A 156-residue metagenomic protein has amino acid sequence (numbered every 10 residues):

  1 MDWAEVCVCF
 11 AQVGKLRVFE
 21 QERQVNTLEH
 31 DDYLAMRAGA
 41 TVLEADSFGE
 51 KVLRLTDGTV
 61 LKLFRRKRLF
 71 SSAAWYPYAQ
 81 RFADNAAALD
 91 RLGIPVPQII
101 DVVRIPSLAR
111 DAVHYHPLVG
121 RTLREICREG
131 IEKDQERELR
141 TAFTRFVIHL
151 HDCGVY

Functional and structural regions predicted by a protein language model:
M1-T41: Juxta-kinase regulatory segment immediately upstream of eukaryotic protein kinase catalytic domains
C7-C9, C127, C153: Generic recognition of cysteine residues
L28-L123, R145-V155: Conserved ATP-binding subdomain of kinase catalytic cores across diverse folds
L123-E132: AlphaC helix of the protein kinase catalytic domain
Q135-F146: Conserved alphaE helix
